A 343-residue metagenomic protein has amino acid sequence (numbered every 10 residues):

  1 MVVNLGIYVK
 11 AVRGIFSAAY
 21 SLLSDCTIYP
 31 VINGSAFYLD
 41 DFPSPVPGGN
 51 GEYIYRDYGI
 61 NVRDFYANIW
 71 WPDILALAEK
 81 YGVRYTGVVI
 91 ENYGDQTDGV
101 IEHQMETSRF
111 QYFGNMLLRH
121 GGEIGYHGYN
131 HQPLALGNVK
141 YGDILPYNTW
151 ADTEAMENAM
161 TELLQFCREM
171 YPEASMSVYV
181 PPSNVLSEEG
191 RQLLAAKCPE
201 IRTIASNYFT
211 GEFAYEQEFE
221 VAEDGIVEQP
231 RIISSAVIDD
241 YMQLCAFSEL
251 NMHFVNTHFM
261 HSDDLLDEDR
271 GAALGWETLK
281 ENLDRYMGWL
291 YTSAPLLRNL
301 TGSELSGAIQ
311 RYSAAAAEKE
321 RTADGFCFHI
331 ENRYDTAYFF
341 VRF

Functional and structural regions predicted by a protein language model:
N4-I7, S24-V46, A76-A78, R168-V178 (+3 more regions): Catalytic grooves of carbohydrate-active enzymes
N4-V12, I54-A67, N92-Q104, I144-A155 (+3 more regions): The substrate-binding groove and active-site-proximal loops of carbohydrate-active enzymes, especially glycoside
G6-M116, H120, F166: Active-site beta->alpha N-cap acidic-glycine motif
P43-P45, E79-E189, H258, S262-D264: Metal-dependent polysaccharide deacetylase catalytic core of the NodB/CE4 family, i.e., the active-site-bearing domain
P72, M105-N115, T210-Q217, S235-F247: Alpha-helical scaffolding within the catalytic cores of extracellular/periplasmic polymer-degrading hydrolases
C198-V237: His/Asp/Glu-enriched short active-site or ligand-binding loop at hydrolase and phosphoryl-transfer sites
S303-F343: Surface beta-strand/loop "capping" patches
